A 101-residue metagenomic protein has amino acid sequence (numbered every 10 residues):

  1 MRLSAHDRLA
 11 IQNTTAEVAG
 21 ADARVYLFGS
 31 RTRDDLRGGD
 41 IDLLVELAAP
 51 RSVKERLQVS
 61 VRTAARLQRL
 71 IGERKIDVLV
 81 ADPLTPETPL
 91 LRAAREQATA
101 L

Functional and structural regions predicted by a protein language model:
M1-Y26, T32-G38, L47-L101: Catalytic core of pol beta-like nucleotidyltransferases
D42-L44: Short, well-ordered beta-strand segments
